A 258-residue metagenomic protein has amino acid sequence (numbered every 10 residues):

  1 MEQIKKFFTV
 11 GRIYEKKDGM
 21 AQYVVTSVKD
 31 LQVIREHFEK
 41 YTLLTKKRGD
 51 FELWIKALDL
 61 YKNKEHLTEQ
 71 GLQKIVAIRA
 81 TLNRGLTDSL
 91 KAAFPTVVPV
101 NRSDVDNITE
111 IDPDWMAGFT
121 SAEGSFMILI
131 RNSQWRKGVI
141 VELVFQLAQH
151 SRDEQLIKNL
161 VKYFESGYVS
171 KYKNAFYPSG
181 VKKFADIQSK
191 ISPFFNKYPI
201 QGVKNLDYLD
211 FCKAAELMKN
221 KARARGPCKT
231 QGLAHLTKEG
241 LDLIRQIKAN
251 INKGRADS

Functional and structural regions predicted by a protein language model:
M1-S258: Sequence-level preference for short, compositionally simple segments enriched in small aliphatic or small polar residues
